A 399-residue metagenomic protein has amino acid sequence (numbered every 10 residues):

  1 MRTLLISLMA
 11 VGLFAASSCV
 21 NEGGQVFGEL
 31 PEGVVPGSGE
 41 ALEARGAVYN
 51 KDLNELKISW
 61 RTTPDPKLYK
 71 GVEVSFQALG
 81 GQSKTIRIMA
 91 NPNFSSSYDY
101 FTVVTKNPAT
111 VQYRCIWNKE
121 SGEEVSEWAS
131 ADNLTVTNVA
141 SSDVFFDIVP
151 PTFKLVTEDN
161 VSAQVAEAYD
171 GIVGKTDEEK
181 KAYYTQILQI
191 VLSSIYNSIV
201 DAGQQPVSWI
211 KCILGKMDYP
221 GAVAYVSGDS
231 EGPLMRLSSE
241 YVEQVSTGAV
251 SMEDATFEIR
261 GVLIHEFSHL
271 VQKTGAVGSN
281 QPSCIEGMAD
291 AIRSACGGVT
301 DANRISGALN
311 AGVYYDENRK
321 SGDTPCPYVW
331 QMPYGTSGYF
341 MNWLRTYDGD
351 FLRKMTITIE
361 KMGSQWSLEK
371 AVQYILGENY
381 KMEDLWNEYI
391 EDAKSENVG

Functional and structural regions predicted by a protein language model:
A15-S18: C-terminal motif of bacterial Sec signal peptides marking the signal peptidase cleavage site
G23-K67, E124-S142: Pro/Thr/Ser/Gly-rich low-complexity, intrinsically disordered linker/stalk tracts
T63-S83: Solvent-exposed loop/turn segments flanking beta-strands in beta-repeat/beta-sandwich domains
K84-F94: Solvent-exposed serine/threonine-rich low-complexity stretches and specific carbohydrate-binding patches
T102-E123: Beta-strand-rich modules
G174-E240: Auxiliary, metal-adjacent structural segments of Zn-dependent hydrolase domains
A224-G307: Zinc-dependent metallopeptidase catalytic helix centered on the HExxH motif and its immediate flanking segment
Q331-G399: Pan-zinc metallopeptidase signature
